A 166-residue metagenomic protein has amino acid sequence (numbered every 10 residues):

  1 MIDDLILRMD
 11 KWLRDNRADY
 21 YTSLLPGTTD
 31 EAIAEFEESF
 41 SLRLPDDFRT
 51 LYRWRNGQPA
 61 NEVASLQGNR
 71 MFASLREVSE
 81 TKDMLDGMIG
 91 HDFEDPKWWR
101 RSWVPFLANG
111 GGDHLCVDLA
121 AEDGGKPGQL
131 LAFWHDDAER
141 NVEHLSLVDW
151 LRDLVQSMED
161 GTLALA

Functional and structural regions predicted by a protein language model:
M1-D113, T162-A166: A surface-exposed partner-binding patch
H114-L147: Segments surrounding the PLD/"HKD" phosphodiesterase catalytic module and close analogs
N141, L145, D149-A166: Acidic, proline/glycine-rich low-complexity IDRs
